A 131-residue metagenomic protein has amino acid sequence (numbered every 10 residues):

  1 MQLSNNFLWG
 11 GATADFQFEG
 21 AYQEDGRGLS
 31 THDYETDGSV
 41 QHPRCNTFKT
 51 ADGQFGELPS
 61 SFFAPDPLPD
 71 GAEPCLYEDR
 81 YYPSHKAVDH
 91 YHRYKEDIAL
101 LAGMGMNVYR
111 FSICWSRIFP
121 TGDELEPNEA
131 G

Functional and structural regions predicted by a protein language model:
M1-G131: Non-catalytic accessory regions flanking glycosidase/transglycosidase catalytic cores in CAZymes
